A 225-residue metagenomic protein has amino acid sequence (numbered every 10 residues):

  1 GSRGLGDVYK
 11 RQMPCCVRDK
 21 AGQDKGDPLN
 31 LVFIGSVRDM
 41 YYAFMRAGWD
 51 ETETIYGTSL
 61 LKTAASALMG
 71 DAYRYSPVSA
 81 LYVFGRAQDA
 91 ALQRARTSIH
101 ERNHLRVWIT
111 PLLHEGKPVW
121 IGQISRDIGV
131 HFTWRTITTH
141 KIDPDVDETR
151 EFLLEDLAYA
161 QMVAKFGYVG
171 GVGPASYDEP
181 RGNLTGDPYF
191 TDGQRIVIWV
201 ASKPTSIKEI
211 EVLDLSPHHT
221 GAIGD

Functional and structural regions predicted by a protein language model:
G1-Y9: Single conserved hydrophobic/aromatic residue that forms the stacking wall/gate of nucleotide- or nucleobase-binding
G4, G26, G35, G122-I124 (+1 more regions): Glycine-centered flexibility motif
K10-Q23, K62-R74: Accessory recognition modules or surfaces
P14-Y42: Terminal, regulation- and interaction-focused segments at domain boundaries
A21, N30-V32, R46, T52 (+2 more regions): Intrinsically disordered, low-complexity regions
G35-I55: Amphipathic alpha-helical segments
G57-G224: A cross-kingdom signal targeting lumenal/periplasmic-facing segments of multi-pass membrane and secretory-pathway
